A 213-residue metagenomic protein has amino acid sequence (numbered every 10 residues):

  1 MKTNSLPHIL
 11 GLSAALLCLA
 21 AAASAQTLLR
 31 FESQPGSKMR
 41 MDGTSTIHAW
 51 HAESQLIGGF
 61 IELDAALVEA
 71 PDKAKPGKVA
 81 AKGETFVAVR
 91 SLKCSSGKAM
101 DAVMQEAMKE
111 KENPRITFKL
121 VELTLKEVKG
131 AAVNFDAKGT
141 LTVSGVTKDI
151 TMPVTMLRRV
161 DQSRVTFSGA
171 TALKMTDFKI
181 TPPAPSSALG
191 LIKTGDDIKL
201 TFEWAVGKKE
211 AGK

Functional and structural regions predicted by a protein language model:
K2-L12: Bacterial N-terminal signal peptides that target proteins for export
G11-A20: Bacterial N-terminal signal peptides
A25-K213: Low-complexity, acidic/polar, glycine-enriched regions of mature
